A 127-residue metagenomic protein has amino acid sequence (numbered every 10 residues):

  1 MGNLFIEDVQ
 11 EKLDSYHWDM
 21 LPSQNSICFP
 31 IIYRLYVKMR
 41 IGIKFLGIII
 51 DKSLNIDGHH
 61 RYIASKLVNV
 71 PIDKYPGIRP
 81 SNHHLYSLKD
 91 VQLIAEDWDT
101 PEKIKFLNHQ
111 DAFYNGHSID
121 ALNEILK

Functional and structural regions predicted by a protein language model:
M1-I56, H60-L67, P71-D73, I78: Short alpha-helix boundary/capping and kink motifs at helix termini
D51-K127: Basic- and aromatic-enriched surface patches that contact anionic nucleotides/nucleic acids
